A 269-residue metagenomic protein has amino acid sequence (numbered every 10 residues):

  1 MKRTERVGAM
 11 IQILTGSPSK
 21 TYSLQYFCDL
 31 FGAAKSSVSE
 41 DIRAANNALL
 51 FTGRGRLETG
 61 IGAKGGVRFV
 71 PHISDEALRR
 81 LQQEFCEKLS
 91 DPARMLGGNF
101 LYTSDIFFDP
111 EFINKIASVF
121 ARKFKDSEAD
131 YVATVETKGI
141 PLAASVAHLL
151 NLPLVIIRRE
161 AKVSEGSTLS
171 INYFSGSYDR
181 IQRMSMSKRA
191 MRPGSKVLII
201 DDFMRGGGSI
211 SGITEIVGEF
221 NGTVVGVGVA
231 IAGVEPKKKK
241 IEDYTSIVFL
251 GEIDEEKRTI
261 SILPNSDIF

Functional and structural regions predicted by a protein language model:
M1-S23: Extreme N-terminal segment that seeds HTH/winged-HTH DNA-binding domains in transcriptional regulators
F27-C28: The alpha-helix within a helix-turn-helix
K35-S37: Key DNA-contact positions within bacterial/archaeal DNA-binding proteins
S39-L50: Residue-level detection of the helix-turn-helix DNA-binding "recognition helix"
G55-V70: Minor-groove-contacting beta-hairpin "wing" of winged helix-turn-helix DNA-binding domains
R68-E128: Active-site-facing substrate-recognition patch
L152-V197: Short, glycine/charge-rich flexible loops or terminal/linker lids adjacent to PRPP-binding catalytic cores
E215-F269: PRPP-dependent phosphoribosyltransferase catalytic core
